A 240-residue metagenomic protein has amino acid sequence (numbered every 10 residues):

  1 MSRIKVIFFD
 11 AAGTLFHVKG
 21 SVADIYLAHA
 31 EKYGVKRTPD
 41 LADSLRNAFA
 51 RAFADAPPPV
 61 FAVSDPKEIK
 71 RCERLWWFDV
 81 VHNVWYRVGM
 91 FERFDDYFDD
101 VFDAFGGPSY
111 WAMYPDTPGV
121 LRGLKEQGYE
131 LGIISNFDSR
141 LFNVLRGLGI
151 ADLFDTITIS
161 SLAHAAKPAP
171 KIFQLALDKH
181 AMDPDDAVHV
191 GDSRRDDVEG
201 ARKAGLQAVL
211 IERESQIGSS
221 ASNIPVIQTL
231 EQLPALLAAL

Functional and structural regions predicted by a protein language model:
M1-I7, H17, K36, D40-D43 (+3 more regions): Asp-based, Mg2+/Mn2+-dependent phosphohydrolase catalytic module
S2-G119, E126-Q127: N-terminal helical cap/lid subdomain that shapes the substrate entry/recognition surface in HAD-like hydrolases
